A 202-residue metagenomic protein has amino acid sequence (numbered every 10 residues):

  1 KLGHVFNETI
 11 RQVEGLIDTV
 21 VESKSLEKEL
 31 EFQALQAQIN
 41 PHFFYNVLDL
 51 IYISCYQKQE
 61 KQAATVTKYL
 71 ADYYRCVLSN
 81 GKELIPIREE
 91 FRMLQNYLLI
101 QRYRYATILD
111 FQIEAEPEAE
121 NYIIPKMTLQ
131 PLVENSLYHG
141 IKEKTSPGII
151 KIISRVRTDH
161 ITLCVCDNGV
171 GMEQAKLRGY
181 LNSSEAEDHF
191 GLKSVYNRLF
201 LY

Functional and structural regions predicted by a protein language model:
K1-Y202: Two-component histidine phosphotransfer core
